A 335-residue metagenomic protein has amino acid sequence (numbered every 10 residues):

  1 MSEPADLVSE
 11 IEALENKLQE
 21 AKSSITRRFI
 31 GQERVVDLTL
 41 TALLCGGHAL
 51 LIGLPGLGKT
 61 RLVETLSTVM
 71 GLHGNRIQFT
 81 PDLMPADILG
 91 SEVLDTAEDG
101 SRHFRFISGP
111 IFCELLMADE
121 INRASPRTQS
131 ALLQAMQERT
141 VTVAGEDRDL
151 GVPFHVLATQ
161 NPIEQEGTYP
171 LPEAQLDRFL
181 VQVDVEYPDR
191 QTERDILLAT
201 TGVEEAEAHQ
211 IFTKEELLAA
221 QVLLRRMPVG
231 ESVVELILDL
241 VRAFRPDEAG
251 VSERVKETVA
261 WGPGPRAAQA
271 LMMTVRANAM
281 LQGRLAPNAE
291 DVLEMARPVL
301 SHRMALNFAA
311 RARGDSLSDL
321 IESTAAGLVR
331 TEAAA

Functional and structural regions predicted by a protein language model:
M1-A5, A249-A335: C-terminal engagement/docking regions of AAA+ P-loop ATPases
L7-E15, R28, T168, Q182-R254 (+4 more regions): Conserved C-terminal "switch" segment of AAA+ ATPases
E10-L54, R242: Pre-Walker A (pre-P-loop) alpha-helix and adjacent loop at the N terminus of AAA/AAA+ ATPase modules, a conserved
L38-T41, D95-M117: Conserved alpha-helical scaffold flanking the Walker A/P-loop in AAA+ ATPase domains
L40-P81: Walker A/P-loop
L54, I88, T159: P-loop (Walker A) phosphate-binding loop of NTP-binding proteins
D95-G100, A124, T128, M136-M227 (+1 more regions): Canonical AAA+ ATPase core
D119-E120, A131: Walker B catalytic acidic pair
